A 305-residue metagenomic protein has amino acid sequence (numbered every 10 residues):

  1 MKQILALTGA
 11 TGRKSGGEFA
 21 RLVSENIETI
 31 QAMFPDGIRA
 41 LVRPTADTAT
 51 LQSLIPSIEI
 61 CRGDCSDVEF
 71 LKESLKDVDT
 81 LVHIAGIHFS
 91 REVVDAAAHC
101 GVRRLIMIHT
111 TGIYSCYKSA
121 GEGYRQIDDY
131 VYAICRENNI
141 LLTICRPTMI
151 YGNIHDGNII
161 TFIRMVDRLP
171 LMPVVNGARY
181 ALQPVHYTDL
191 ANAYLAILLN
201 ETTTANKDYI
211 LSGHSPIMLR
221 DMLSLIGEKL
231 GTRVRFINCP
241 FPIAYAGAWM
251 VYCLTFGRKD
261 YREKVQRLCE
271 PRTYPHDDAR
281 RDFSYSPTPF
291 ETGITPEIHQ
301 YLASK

Functional and structural regions predicted by a protein language model:
Q3-T29: N-terminal Rossmann NAD(P)H-binding glycine-rich loop of SDR-like oxidoreductase domains
L41-A46, D64-C65, A85: N-terminal Rossmann-fold cofactor-binding loop
E59-H83: Conserved Rossmann-fold cofactor-binding substructure of NAD(P)-dependent oxidoreductases
K76-M107, I113-C135: NAD(P)-cofactor binding segment of oxidoreductase domains
A133-N153: Conserved beta-loop-beta element that borders a ligand/cofactor-binding pocket
T148-H155, N176-V185, G213-S215: Glycine-rich "substrate-gating" loop/helix at the edge of Rossmann-like oxidoreductase active sites
R164-V185, D189, A196-I197, A205 (+1 more regions): A conserved pocket-lining segment of Rossmann-fold NAD(P)-dependent short-chain dehydrogenase/reductase
N200-D260, H276, R281-K305: Mid/C-terminal beta-alpha module of Rossmann-like enzyme folds, strongest in SDR-family dehydrogenases/epimerases
